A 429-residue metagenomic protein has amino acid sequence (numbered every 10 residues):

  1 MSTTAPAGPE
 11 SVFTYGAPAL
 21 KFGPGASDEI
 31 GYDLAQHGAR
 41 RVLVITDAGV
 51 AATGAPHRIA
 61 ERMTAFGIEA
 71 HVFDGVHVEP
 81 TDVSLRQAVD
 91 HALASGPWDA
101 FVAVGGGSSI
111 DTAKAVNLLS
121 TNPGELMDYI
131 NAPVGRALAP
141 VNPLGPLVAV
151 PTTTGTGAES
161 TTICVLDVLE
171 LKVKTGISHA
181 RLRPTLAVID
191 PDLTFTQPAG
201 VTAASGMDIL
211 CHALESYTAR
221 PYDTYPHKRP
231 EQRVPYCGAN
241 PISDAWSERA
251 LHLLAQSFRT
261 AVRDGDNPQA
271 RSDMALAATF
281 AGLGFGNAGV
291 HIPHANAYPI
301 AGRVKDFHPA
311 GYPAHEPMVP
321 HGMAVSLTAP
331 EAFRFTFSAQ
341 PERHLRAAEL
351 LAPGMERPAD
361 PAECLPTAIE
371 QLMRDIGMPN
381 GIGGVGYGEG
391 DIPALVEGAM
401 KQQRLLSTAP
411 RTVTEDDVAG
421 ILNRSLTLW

Functional and structural regions predicted by a protein language model:
M1-F73: An N-terminal, well-structured beta->alpha segment
L43-V44, A100-V102, V148: Conserved beta-strand elements of the Class I
A51-M127, R259-R271: N-terminal small/polar loop signature for handling phosphorylated ligands or for N-terminal nucleophile
T121-P235, A339, R343-R346: A glycine/threonine-rich phosphate-anchoring loop and its flanking beta-alpha core in nucleotide/phosphate-binding
L210-L214, M274-G282, N296, A329 (+4 more regions): Short alpha-helical scaffolding segments that buttress acidic/His motifs in well-ordered protein cores
D223-E363, T367: Active-site segments that bind and position negatively charged phosphate/pyrophosphate groups
A347-W429: C-terminal charged capping/lid subdomain of soluble metabolic enzymes
